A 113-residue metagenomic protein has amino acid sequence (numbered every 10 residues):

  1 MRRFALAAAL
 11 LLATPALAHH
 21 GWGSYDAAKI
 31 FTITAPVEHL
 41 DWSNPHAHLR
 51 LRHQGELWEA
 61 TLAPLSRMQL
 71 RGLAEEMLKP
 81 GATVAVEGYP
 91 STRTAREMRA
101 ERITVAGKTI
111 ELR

Functional and structural regions predicted by a protein language model:
A13-P15: N-terminal signal peptide c-region/cleavage motif recognized by signal peptidases
H19-D26: Cleaved targeting-peptide boundary
A35-V37: Conserved hydrophobic positions within beta-strands
S43-R52: Short aromatic-glycine-enriched beta-strand elements
E56-L65: A short macromolecule-binding patch
L70-V86: Short nucleic-acid-contacting surface segments enriched for D/E, G, S/T with interspersed K/R
T92-R113: OB-fold/S1-family single-stranded nucleic acid-binding modules
